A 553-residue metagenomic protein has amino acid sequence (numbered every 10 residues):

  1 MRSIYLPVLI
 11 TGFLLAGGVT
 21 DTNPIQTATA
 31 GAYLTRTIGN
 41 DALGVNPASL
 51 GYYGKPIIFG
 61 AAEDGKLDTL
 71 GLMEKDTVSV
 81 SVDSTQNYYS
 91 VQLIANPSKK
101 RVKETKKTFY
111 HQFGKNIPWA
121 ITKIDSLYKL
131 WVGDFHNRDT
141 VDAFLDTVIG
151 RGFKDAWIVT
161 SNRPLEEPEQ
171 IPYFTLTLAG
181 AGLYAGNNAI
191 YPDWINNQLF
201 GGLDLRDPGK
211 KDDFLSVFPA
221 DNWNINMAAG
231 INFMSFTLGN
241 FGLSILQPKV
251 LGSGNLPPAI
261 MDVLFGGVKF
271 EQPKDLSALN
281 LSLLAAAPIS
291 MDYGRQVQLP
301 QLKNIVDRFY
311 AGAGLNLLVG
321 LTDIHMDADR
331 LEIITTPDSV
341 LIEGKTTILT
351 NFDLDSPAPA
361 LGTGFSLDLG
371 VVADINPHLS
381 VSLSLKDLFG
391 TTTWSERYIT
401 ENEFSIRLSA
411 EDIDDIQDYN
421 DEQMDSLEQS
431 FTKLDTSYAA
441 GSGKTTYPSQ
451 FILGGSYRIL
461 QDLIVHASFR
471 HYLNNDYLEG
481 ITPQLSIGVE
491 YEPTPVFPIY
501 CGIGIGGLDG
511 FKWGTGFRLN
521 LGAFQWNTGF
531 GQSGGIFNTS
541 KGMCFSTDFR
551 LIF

Functional and structural regions predicted by a protein language model:
S3, A32-Y33, S126-K129: General secondary-structure propensity
S3-L14: Sec-dependent N-terminal signal peptides
G17-S79, E166-F553: Subset of outer-membrane beta-barrel
N40, Q92, L130-W131: Short, flexible active-site loop motifs that bind/organize anionic cofactors or intermediates
V78-Y88, P97-E167: Extracytoplasmic
Q92-I94, I459: Local beta-strand/beta-hairpin segments that build beta-sheet-rich folds
